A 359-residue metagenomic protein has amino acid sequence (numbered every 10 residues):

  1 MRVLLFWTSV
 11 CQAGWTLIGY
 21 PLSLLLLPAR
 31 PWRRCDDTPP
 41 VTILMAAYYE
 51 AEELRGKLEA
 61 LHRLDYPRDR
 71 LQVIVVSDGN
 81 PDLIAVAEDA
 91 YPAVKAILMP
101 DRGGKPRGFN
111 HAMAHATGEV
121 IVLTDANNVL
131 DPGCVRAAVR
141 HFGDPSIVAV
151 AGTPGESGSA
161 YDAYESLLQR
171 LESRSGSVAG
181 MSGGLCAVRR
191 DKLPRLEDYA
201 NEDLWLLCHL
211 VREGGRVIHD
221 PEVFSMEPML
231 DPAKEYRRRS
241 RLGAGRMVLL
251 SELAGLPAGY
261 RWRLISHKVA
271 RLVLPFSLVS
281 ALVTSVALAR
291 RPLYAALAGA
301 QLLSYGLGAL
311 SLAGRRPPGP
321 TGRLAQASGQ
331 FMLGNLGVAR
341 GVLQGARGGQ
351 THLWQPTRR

Functional and structural regions predicted by a protein language model:
M1-C35, S173, Y305: N-terminal membrane-anchoring/stem segments of glycan-assembly enzymes
Q12, C35-D36, R271-Q350: Membrane-embedded multi-pass helical conduit in multi-pass membrane proteins, especially envelope-biosynthetic
P39-T42, Q72, W205: Cell-envelope/extracellular polymer assembly enzymes that use nucleotide-activated donors
E53-G56, R70, P81-D89, G133: Acidic helix N-cap motif at the loop->helix transition within catalytic regions of sugar-transfer enzymes
E59-R70: Short, acidic, metal-binding catalytic loop of nucleotide-sugar glycosyltransferases
L98-G108, G118, P132-A200, Q330: Long helical/loop segments within the catalytic core of UDP-sugar-dependent glycosyltransferases, especially the large
I121: Short aromatic/hydrophobic "clamp" motif used to bind/position activated sugar donors
F142-E165, D198, E202-I265, Q330-Q344: Catalytic donor/gating beta->alpha subdomain of glycosyltransferases that bind UDP-sugars
